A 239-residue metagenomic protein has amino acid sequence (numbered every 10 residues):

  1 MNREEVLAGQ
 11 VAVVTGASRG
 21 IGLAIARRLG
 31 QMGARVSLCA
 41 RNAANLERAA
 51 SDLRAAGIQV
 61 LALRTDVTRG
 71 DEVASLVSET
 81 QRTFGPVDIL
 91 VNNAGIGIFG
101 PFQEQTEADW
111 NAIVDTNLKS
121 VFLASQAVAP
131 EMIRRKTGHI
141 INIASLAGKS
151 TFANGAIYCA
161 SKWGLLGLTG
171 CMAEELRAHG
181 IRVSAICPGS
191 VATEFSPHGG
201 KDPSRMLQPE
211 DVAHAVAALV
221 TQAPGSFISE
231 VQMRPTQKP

Functional and structural regions predicted by a protein language model:
V11, S18-R19: Conserved glycine-rich cofactor-binding loop
M32-A49: Conserved glycine-rich Rossmann-like NAD(P)H-binding loop of the short-chain dehydrogenase/reductase
A43-A44, R64-L76, E107: The beta1-alpha1 cofactor-binding region of Rossmann-like NAD(H)/NADP(H)-dependent oxidoreductases
P101-F102, D109-N111: Substrate-binding pocket helix/loop in short-chain dehydrogenase/reductase
S125, S161: Active-site helix of classical SDR
S145: Residue(s) in the substrate-gating loop at a strand-loop-helix junction that position the organic substrate next
A178-I181, A185-I186, T193, K201-P239: C-terminal helical subdomain
